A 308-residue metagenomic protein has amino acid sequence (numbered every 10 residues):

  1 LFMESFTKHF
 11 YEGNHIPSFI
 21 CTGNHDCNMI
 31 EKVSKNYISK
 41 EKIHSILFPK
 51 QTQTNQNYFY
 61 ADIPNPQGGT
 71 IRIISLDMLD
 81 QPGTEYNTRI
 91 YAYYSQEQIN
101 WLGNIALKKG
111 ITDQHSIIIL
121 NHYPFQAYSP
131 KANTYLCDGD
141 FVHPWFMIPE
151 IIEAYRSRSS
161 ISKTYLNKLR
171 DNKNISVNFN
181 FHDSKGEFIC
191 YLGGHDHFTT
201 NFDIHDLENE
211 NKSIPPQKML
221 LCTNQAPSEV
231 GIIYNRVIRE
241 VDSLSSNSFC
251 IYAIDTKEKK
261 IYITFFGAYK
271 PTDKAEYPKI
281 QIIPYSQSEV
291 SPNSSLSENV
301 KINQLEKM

Functional and structural regions predicted by a protein language model:
L1, D80-I99, I111-I189: Active-site-proximal segments of metal-dependent phosphoesterases and phosphodiesterases across multiple
L1-L107, M147, S157, N201-Q225 (+3 more regions): Extended active-site neighborhood of metal-dependent phosphoesterases/phosphodiesterases
F2, T70-I73, S160-R170, E258-P271 (+1 more regions): Short, well-ordered strand-loop elements centered on a beta-strand within folded domains, enriched for acidic residues
H15, G69-I71, K108-S116, G186-F188 (+1 more regions): A general structural motif
G23-N24, H122, G194-H195: Active-site glycine-centered loops adjacent to acidic/histidine catalytic or metal-binding residues that shape
I73-S75, I118-L120, L192: Structural motif
G231-M308: A short C-terminal boundary segment appended to hydrolase-like catalytic domains
